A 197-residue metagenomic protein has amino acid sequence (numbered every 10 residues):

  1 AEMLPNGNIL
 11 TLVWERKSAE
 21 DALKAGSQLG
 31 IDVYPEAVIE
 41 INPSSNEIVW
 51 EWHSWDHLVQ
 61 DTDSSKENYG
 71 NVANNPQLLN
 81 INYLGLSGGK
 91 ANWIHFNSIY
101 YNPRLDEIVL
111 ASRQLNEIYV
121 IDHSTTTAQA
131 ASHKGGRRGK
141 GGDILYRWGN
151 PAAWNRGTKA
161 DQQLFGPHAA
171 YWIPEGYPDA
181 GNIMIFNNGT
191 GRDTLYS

Functional and structural regions predicted by a protein language model:
A1-S197: Histidine-/acidic-rich catalytic cores in large beta-rich domains
